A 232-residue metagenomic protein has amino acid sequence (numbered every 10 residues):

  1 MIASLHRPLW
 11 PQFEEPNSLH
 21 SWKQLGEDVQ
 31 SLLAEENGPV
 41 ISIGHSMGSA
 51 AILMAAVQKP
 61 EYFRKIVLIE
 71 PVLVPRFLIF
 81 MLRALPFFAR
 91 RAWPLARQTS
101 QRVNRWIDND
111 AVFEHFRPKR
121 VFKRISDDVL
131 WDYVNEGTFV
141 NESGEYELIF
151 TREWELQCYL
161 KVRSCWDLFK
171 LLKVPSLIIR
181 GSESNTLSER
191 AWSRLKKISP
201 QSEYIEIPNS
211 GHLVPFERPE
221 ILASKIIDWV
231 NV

Functional and structural regions predicted by a protein language model:
L5-I43, L82, S224: Active-site loop/oxyanion-hole signature of alpha/beta-hydrolase fold enzymes
L5-L9, V72, S210: Short beta-to-alpha linker loops that shape the active-site pocket of alpha/beta-hydrolase fold enzymes
G38-M81: Conserved hydrolase catalytic core segment
V72-N104: A catalytic-pocket lid/entrance helix-loop region that shapes and gates access to the active site across common
S100-L160: Conserved alpha/beta-hydrolase catalytic His-Asp/Glu region
G137-R194, E203-E206: Conserved serine/cysteine hydrolase catalytic core
I207-P219: Catalytic histidine-centered segment of alpha/beta-hydrolase-like enzymes
F216-D228: Post-His helix in hydrolase/transferase enzymes
